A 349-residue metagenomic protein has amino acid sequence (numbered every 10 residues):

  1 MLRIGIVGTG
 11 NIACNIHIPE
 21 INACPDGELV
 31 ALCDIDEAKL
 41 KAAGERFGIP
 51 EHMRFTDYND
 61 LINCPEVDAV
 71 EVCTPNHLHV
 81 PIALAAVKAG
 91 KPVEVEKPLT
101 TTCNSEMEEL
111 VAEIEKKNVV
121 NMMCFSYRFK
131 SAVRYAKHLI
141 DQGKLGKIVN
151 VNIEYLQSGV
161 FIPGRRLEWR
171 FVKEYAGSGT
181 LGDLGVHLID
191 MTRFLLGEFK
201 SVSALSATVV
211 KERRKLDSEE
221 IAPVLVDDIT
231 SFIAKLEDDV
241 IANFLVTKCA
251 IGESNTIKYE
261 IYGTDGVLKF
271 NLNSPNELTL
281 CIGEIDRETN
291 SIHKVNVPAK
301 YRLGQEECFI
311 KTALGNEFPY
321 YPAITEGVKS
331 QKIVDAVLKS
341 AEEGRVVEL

Functional and structural regions predicted by a protein language model:
M1-G48: N-terminal Rossmann-like dinucleotide-binding module
I12, N296-E307, P322: Active-site loop of classical SDR/Rossmann-like NAD(P)-dependent oxidoreductases, centered on the catalytic Tyr-X3-Lys
G27, R46, A69-E71, K116 (+3 more regions): C-terminal helix-rich "cap/oligomerization" subdomain common to oxidoreductases
A43-P50, E109-I114: Short, conserved SAM-binding/catalytic segment of Class I S-adenosyl-L-methionine-dependent methyltransferases
E51-Y58: Conserved SAM-binding strand-loop segment of SAM-dependent methyltransferases
A69-R128, G143: Beta-strand-loop-alpha-helix segment that lines the small-molecule cofactor/substrate pocket of alpha/beta enzymes
Y127-P223, G344: Predominantly a Rossmann-like dinucleotide-binding segment in NAD(P)-dependent oxidoreductases
D190-T279, E306-E317: Contiguous beta-strand/loop segments that form the cofactor/metal-binding neighborhood of enzyme cores
